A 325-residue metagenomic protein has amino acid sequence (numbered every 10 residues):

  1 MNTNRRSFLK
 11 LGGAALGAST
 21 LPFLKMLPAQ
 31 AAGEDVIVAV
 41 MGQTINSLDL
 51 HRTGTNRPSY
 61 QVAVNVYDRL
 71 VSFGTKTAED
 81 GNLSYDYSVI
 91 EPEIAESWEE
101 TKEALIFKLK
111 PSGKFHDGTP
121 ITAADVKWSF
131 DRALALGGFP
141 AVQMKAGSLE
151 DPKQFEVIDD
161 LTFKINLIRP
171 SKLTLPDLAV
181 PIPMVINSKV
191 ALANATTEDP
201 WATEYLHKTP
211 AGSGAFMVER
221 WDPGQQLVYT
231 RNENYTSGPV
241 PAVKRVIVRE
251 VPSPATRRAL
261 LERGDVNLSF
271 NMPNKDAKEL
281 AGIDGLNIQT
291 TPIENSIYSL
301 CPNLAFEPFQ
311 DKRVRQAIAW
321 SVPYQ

Functional and structural regions predicted by a protein language model:
S7-L27: N-terminal export signals
F23-G42: C-terminal segment of N-terminal export signals and the immediately downstream linker at the start of the mature
V40-T101, D131, A211-S213: N-terminal lobe/hinge region of extracytoplasmic solute-binding protein
G74-T77, S84-Y85, V89, P181-P241 (+1 more regions): Gly/Pro-rich hinge or "lid" segments in bacterial periplasmic/extracellular proteins
I94-F139, I158, K164-N166, R257-L260 (+1 more regions): Aromatic- and charge-enriched surface segment that lines or borders ligand/interaction sites
E99, Q143-A195: Surface-exposed binding/hinge segments that line and control ligand-binding clefts or catalytic entry sites
T122-S129, D160-N166, G214-A215, V243-R245 (+3 more regions): Alpha-helical secondary-structure segments
E204, E233-E279, P308, W320: Ligand-site clamp/hinge motif
